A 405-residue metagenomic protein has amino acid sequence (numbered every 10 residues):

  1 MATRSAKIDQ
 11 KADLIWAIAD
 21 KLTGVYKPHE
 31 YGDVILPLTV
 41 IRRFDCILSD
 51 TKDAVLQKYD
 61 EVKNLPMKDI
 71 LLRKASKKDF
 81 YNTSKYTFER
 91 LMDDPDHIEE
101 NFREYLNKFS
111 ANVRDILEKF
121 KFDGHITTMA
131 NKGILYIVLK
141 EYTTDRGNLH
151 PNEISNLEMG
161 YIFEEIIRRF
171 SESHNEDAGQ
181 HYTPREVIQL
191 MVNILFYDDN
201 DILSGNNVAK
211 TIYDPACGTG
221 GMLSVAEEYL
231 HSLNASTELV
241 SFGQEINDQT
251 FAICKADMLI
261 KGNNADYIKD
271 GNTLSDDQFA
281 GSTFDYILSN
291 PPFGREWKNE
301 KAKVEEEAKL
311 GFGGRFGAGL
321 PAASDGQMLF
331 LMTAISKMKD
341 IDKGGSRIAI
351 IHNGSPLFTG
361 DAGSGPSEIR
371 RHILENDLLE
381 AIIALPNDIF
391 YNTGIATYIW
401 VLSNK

Functional and structural regions predicted by a protein language model:
M1-N200, Y267-Q278, A384-N387, K405: Non-catalytic, mostly N-terminal accessory regions of nucleic-acid modification and defense proteins
Q10, L14, I246, G326: Soluble or luminal CAZymes and related metallo-dependent hydrolases
I15, K21, E30-V40, M191 (+2 more regions): Conserved Class I SAM-dependent methyltransferase catalytic core
L48, L230, N234, M338: Active-site catalytic pocket residues across diverse enzymes, especially alpha/beta-hydrolases
K140, N264-I268, A308-G314, R347-P356: Short acidic (Asp/Glu) and glycine-rich catalytic loops that position anionic groups and cofactors
H181-S289, F293-E306, N353-S355, A362-I369 (+2 more regions): Conserved S-adenosyl-L-methionine
L239-F242, G271, F312-A318, L385: Short beta-alpha connecting loops at secondary-structure transitions that line or flank enzyme active sites
D257, E306-L320, F330: Surface-exposed acidic, glycine/proline-enriched linker/cap segments that occur as 15-30-residue helix-coil
